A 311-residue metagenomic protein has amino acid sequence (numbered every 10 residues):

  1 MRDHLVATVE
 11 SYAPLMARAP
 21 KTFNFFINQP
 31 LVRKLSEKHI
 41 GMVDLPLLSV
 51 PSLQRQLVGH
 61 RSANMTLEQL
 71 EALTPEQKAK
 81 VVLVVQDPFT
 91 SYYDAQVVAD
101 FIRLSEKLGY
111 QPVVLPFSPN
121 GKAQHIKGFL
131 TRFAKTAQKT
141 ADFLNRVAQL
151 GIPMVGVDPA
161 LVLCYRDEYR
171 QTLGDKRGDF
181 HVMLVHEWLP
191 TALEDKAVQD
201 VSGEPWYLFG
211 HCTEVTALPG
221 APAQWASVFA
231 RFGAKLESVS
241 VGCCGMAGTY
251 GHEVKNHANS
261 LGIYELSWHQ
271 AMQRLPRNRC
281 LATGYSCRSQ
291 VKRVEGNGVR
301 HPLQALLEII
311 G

Functional and structural regions predicted by a protein language model:
M1-G311: Iron-sulfur cluster-binding electron-transfer modules in prokaryotic oxidoreductases
